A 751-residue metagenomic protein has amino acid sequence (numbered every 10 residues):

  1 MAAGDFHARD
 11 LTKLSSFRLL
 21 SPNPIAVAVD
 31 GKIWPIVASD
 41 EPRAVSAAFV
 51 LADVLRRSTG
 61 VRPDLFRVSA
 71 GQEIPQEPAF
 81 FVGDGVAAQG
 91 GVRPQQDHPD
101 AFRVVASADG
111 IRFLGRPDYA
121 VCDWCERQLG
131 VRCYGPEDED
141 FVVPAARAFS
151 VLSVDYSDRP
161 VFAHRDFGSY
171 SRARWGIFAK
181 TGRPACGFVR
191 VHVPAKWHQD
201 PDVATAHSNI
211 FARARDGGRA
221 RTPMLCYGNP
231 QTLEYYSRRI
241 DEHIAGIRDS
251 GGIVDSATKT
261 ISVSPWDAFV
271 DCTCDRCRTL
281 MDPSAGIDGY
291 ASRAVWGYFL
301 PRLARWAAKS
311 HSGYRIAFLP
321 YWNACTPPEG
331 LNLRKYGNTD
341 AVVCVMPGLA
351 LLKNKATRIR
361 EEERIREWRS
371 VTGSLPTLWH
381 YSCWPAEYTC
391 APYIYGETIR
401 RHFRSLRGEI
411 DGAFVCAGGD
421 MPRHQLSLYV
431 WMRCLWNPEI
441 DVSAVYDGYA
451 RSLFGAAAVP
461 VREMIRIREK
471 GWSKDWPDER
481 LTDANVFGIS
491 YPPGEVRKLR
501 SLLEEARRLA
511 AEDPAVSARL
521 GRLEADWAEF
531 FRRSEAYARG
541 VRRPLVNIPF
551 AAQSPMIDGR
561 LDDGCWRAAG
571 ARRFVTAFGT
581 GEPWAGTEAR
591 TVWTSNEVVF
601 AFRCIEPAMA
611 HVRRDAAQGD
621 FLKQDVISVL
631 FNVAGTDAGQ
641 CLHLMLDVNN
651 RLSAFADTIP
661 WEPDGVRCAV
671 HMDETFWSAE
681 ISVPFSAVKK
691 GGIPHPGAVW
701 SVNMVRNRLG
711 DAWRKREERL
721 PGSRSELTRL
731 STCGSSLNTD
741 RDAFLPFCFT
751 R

Functional and structural regions predicted by a protein language model:
V29, W34-P35, R43-V50, V54-S58 (+5 more regions): Feature activates predominantly on carbohydrate-active enzymes
D64-R93: Short, well-ordered secondary-structure micro-motifs within conserved domains or adaptor modules
M224, G228-E234, E242, I359-E463 (+1 more regions): Structured mid-domain segments that build the active-site/substrate or prosthetic-cofactor binding neighborhood
D282-R302, R334-K355, C434-I440: Acidic, His- and aromatic-enriched active-site or binding-groove loops in soluble protein domains that engage sugars
L300-P327, L375-P385, V415: Aromatic-lined carbohydrate-recognition surfaces of secreted/lumenal glycan-active proteins
A317-P347, C390-Y395, P422-L428: Substrate-binding cleft/loops of secretory-pathway carbohydrate-active enzymes
G330, G408-I410, L426-L545: Catalytic domains of carbohydrate-active enzymes that cleave complex glycans
G540-R751: Structural preference for beta-rich elements and adjacent junctions enriched in aromatics
